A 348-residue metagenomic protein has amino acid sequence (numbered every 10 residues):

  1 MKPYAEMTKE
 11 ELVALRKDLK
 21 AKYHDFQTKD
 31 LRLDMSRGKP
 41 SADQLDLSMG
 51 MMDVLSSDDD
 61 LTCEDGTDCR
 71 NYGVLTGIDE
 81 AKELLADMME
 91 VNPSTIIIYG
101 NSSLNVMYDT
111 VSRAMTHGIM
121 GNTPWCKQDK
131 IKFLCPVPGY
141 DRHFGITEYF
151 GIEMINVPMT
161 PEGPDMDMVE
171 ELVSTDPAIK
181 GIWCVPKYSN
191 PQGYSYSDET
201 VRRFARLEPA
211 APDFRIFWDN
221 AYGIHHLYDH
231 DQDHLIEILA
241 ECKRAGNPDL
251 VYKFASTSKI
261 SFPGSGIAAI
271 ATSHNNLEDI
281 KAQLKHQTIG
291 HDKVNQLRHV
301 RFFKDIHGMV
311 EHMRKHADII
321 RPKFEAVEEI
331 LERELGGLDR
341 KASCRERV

Functional and structural regions predicted by a protein language model:
K2-T76, E80-D87: N-terminal "arm"/small-domain region of PLP-dependent enzymes with the aminotransferase-like
A42-D43, I152, G337-R345: Conserved PLP-binding catalytic core of the aspartate aminotransferase-like
Q44-M49, L227-D231, G264-I267: Short aromatic-enriched loop/helix-cap "lid" or pocket-rim segments at secondary-structure transitions that line
L61, T67-P212, G223-G246: Conserved core of the PLP fold type I
D219: Glycine-centered flexible beta-alpha turn that most often forms the glycine-rich phosphate-binding loop
A240-R321, E329: Conserved core segment of the aminotransferase class I/II
